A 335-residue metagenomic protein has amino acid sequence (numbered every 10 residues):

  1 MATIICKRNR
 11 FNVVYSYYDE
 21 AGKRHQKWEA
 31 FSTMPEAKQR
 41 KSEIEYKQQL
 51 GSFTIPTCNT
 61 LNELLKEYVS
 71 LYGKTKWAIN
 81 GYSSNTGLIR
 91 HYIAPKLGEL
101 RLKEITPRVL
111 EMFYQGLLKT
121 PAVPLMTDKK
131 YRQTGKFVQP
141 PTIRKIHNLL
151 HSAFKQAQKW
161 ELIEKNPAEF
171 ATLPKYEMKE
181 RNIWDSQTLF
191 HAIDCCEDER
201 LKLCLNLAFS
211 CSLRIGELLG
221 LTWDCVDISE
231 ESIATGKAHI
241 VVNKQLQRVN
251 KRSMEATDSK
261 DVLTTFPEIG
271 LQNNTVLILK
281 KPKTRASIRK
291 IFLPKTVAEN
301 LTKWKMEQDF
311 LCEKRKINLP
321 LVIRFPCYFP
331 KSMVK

Functional and structural regions predicted by a protein language model:
T3, S70-W160, K335: N-terminal core-binding DNA-recognition domain of tyrosine site-specific recombinases/integrases
C6-F11, Y17-M112, D309-R324, F329: N-terminal DNA-binding module of tyrosine recombinases/phage integrases
K7, V14, Q187-T188, L221-M306 (+3 more regions): Conserved tyrosine-mediated DNA breakage-rejoining catalytic core shared by Y-recombinases
E20-H25, P95, K175-E177, P282-S287: Short glycine-enriched loop/turn motifs at secondary-structure junctions
L64, L88, V109, K145-L149 (+4 more regions): Charged catalytic carboxylate motif
I93, L110, L150-A153, E161 (+5 more regions): Conserved hydrophobic/aromatic pocket- or pore-lining residues that grip, position, or stack substrates in active sites
A122-V123, D194, D198, C211 (+2 more regions): Short, basic (Lys/Arg/His-rich) helix/loop patches that form interaction surfaces in the mid-to-C-terminal regions
V123-T127, Q133-P140, R144, K159 (+4 more regions): Basic, Lys/Arg- and aromatic-enriched nucleic-acid-binding interface segment
